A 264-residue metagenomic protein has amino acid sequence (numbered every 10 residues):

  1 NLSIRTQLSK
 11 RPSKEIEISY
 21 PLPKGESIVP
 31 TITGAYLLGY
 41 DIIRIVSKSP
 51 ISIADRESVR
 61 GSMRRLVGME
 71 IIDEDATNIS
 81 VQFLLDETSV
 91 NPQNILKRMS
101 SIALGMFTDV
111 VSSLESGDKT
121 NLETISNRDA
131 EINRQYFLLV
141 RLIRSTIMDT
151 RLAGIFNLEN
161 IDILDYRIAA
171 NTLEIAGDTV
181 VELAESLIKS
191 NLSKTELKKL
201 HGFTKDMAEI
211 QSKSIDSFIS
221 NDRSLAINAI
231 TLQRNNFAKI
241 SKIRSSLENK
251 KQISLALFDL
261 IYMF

Functional and structural regions predicted by a protein language model:
N1-F264: Cytosolic, long alpha-helical scaffolding segments
